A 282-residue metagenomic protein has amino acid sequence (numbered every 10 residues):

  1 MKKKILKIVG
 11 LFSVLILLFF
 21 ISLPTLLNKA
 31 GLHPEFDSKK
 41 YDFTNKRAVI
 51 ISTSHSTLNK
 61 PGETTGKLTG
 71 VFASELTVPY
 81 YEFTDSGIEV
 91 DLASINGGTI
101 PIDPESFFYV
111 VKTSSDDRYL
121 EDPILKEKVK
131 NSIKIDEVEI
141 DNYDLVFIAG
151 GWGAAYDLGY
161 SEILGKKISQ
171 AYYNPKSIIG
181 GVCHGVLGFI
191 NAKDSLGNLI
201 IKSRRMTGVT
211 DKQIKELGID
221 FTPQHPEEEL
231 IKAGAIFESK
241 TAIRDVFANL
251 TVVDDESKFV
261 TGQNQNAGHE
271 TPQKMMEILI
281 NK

Functional and structural regions predicted by a protein language model:
K2-K176, L187-K282: Extended, subdomain-level signal for the structured scaffold at the beginning of enzyme domains
I179: Conserved, well-structured core segments that form or line functional sites
C183-G185: Catalytic nucleophile serine of serine hydrolases, specifically the conserved "nucleophile elbow" pentapeptide
